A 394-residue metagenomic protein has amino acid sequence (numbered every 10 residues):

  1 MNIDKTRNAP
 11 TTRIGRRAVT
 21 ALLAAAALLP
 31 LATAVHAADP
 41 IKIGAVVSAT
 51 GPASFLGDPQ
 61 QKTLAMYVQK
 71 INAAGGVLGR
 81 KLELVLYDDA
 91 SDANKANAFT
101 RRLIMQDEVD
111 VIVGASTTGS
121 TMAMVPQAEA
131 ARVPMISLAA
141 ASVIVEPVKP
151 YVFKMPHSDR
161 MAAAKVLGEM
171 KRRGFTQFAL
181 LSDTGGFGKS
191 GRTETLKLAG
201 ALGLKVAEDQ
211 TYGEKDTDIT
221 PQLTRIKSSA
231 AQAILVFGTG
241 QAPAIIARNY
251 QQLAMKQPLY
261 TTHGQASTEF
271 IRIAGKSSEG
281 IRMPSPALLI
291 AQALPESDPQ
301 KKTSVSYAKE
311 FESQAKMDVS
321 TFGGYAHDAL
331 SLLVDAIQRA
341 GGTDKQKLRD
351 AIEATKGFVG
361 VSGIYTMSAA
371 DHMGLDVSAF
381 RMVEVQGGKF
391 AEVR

Functional and structural regions predicted by a protein language model:
I14-L23: N-terminal export leaders
L31-A37: Sec/Tat signal peptide C-region and signal peptidase I cleavage site
I41-A65, Y87-N94, S116-T117, L181-K189 (+2 more regions): Extracytoplasmic "Venus flytrap"
F55-K62, A74-E146, M155, Y212-D216 (+1 more regions): Beta-alpha junction/loop-to-helix N-cap segments that form part of ligand/metal-binding clefts
A98, S142-I144, P150-A254, S297-D298 (+1 more regions): Extracellular/periplasmic Venus flytrap/periplasmic-binding protein
L103, D107-S116, I136-L138, A179-S182 (+4 more regions): Periplasmic-binding protein-like
A247-Y325, K389-E392: Extracellular/periplasmic periplasmic-binding protein-like sensory domains
E310-G323, L332-F390: Segments of small-molecule ligand-sensing domains
